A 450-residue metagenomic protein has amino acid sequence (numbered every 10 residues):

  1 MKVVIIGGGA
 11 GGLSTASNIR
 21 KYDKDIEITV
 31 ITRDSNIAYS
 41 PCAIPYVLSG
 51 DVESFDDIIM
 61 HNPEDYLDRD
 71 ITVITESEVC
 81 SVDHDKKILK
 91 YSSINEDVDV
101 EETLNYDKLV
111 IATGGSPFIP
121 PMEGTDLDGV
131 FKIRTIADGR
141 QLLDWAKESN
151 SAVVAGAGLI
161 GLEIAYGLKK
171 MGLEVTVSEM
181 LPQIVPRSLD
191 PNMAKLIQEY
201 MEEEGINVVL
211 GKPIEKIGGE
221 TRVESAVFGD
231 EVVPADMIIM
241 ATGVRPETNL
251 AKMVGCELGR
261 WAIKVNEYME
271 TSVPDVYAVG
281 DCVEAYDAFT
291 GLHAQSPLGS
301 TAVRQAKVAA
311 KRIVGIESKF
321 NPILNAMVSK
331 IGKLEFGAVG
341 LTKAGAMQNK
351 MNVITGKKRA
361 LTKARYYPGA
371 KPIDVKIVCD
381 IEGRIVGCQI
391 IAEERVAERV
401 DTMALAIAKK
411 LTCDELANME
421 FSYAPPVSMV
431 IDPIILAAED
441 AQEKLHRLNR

Functional and structural regions predicted by a protein language model:
M1-G9, S149-G158: Beta1/beta-strand and adjacent pyrophosphate-binding region of the FAD-binding site in flavoprotein oxidoreductases
M1-T72, E76, G167-L189: Beta1-alpha1 glycine-rich phosphate/pyrophosphate-binding loop at the start of Rossmann-like nucleotide-binding domains
I6, L104-G114, V233-G243, A306 (+1 more regions): Short hydrophobic core segments
I6-A10, R20-D25, R33-D34, T242 (+2 more regions): Flexible, glycine-rich terminal cap/loop adjacent to redox cofactors in electron-transfer oxidoreductases
D25-E27, R69-V98, L104, M171-V265 (+1 more regions): A Rossmann-like FAD-binding core segment of flavoenzymes
I58-I59, S151, L159-K216, S296-T301 (+2 more regions): Rossmann-like dinucleotide-binding cores of NAD(P)H-dependent redox enzymes
D126-S149, T221-S225, E231-K311, T402 (+2 more regions): FAD-site-proximal beta/loop scaffold in flavoenzymes
V265, V279-T342, V427-N449: A conserved FAD-binding loop/helix module that cradles the flavin
